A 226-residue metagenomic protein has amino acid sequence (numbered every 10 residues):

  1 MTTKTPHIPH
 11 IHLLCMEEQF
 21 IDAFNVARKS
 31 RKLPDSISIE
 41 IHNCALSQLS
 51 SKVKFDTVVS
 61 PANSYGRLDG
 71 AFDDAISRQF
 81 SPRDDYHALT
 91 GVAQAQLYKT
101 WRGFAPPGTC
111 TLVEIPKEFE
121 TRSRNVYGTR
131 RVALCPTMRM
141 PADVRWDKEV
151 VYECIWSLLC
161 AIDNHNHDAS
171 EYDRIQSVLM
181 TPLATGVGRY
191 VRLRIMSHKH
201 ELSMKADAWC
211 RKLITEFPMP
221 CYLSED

Functional and structural regions predicted by a protein language model:
M1-D226: Macrodomain-like recognition of ADP-ribose-binding/processing modules
